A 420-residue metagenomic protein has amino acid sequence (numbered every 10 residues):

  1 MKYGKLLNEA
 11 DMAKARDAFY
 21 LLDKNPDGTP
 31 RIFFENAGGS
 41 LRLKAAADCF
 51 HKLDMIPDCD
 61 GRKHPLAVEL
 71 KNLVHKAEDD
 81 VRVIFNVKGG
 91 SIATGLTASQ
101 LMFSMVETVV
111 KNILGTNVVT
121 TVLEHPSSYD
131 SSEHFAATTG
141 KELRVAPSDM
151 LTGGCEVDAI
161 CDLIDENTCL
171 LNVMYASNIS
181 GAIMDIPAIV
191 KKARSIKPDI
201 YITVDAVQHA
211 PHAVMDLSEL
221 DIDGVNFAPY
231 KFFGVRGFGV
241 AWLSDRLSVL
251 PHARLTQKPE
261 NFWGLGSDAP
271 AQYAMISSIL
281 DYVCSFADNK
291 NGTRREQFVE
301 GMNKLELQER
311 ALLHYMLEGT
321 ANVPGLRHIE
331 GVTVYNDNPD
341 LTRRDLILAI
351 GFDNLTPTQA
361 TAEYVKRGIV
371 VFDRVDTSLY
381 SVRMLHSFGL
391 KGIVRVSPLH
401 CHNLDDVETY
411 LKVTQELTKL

Functional and structural regions predicted by a protein language model:
M1-L420: Pyridoxal 5′-phosphate
